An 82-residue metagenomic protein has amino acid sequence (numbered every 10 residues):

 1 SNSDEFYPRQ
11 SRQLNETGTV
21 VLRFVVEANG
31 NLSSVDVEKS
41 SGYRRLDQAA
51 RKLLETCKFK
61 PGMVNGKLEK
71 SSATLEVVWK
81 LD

Functional and structural regions predicted by a protein language model:
S1-V25, Q48-D82: Short proline/glycine- and basic residue-enriched helix-capping loop/turn segments at helix->loop/beta transitions
K39-R45: A short acidic/small-residue loop/turn micro-motif
